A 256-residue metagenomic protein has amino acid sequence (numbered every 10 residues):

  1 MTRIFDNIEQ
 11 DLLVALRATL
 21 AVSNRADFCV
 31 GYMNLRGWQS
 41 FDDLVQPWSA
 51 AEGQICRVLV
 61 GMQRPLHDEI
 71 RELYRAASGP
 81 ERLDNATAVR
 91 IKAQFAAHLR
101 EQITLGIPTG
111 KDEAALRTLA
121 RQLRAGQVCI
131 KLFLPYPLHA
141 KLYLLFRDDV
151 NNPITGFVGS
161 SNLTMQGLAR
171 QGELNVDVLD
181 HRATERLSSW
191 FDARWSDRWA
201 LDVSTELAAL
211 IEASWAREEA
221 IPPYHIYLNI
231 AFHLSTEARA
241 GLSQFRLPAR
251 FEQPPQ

Functional and structural regions predicted by a protein language model:
M1-P255: PLD/PLD-like phosphodiesterase catalytic module centered on the HKD motif
